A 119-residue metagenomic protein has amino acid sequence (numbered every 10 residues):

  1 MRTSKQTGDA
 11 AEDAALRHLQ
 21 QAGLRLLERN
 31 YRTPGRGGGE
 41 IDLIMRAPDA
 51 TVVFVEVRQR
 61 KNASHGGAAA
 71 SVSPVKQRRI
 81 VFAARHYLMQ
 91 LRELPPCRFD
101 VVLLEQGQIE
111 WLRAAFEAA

Functional and structural regions predicted by a protein language model:
M1-Y31: Acidic-basic catalytic patches of nuclease active cores, encompassing PD-(D/E)XK and other metal-cofactor nuclease
Q6, Q59-G107: Catalytic cores of nucleic-acid endonucleases
E12, E40-D42, E56, K76 (+1 more regions): Acidic active-site catalytic centers that drive phospho-/nucleotidyl reactions and related ester hydrolyses
R25-T51: Active-site metal-binding core of divalent-cation-utilizing nuclease and nuclease-like domains
N30, D42-I44, R58, V102 (+1 more regions): Anionic group-transfer/hydrolysis microenvironments
G38, V52-F54, P96, I109: Structural motif
I41-A63, I80: Conserved catalytic cores of phosphodiester-cleaving nucleases, focusing on short active-site segments
Q108-A119: Short, low-complexity, polybasic intrinsically disordered segments
